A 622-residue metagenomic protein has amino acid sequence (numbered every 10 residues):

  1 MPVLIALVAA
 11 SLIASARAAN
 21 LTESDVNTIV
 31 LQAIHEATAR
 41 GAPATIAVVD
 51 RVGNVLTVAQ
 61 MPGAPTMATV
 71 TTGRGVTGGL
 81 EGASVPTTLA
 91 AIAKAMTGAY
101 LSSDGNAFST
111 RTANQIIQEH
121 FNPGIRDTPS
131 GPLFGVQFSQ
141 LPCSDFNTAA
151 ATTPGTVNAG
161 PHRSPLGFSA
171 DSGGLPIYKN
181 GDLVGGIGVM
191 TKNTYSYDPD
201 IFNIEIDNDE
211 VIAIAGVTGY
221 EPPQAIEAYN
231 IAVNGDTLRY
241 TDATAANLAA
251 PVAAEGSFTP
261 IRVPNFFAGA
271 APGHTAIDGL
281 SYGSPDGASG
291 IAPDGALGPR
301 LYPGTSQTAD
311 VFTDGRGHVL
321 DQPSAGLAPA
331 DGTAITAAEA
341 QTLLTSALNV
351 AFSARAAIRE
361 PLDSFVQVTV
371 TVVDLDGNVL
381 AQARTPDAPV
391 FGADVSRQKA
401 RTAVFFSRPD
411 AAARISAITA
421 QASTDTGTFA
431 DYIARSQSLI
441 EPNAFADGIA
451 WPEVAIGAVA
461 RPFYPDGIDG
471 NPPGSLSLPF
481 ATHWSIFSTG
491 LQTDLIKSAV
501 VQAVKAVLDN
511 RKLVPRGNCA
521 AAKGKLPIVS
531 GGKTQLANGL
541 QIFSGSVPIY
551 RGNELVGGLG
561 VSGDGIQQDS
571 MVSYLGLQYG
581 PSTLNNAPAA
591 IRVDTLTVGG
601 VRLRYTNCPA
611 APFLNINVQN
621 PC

Functional and structural regions predicted by a protein language model:
P2-S11: Bacterial N-terminal signal peptides
L12-A18: Sec/Tat signal peptide C-region and signal peptidase I cleavage site
A19-C622: Flexible, solvent-exposed loop/hinge segments and secondary-structure transition points
